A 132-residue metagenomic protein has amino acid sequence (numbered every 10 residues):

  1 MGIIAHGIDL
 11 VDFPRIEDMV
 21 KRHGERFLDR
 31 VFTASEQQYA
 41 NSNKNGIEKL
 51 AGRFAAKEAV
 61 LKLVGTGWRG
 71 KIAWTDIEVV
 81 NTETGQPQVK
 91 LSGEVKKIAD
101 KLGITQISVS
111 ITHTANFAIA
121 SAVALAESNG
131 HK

Functional and structural regions predicted by a protein language model:
M1-K132: Core catalytic alpha/beta fold that binds nucleotide/phospho-ligands
